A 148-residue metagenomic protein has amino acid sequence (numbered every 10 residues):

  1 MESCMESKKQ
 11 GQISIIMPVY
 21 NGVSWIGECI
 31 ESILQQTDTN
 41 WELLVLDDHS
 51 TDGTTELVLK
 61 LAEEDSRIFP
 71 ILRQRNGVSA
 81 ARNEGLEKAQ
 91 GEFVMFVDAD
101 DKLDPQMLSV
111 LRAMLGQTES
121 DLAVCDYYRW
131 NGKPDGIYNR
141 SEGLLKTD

Functional and structural regions predicted by a protein language model:
E2-D148: Nucleotide-sugar donor-binding/catalytic module of glycosyltransferases that assemble extracellular/cell-envelope
